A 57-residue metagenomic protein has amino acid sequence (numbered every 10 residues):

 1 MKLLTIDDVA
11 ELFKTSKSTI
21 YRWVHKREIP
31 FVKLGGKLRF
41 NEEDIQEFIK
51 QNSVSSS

Functional and structural regions predicted by a protein language model:
M1-S18: Polyanion-binding surface elements
H25-K26, K50: Residue-level detection of the helix-turn-helix DNA-binding "recognition helix"
V32-L38: Short Lys/Arg-enriched helix C-cap and helix-to-coil transition segments that create basic nucleic-acid-contact patches
E43-S57: A short, Lys/Arg-enriched interface patch at domain edges and termini
